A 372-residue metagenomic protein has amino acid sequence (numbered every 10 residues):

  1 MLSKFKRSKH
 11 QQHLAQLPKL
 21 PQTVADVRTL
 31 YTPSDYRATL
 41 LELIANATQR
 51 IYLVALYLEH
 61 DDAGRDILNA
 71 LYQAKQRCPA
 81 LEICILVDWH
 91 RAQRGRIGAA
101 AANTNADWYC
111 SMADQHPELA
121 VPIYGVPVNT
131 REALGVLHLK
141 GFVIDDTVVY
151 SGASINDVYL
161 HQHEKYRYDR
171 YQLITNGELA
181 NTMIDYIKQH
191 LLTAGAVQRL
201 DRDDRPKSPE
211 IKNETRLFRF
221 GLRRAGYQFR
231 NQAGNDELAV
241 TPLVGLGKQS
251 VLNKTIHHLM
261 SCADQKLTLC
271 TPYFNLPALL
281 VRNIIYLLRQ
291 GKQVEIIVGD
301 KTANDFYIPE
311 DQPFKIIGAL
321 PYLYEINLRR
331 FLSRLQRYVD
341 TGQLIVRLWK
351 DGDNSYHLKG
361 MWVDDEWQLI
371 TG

Functional and structural regions predicted by a protein language model:
M1-L41, A45, R65-Y72, Q76-D145 (+5 more regions): PLD/PLD-like phosphodiesterase catalytic module centered on the HKD motif
S3-K6, Q12-P33, A194-A196, L200-L252: Active-site cores of enzymes that catalyze phosphoryl transfer or operate on phosphate-rich substrates
L43-I51, M260-A263: DNA replication sliding-clamp ring fold and its partner-interaction surfaces
Y57: Gly/serine-rich nucleotide phosphate-binding loop at the start of the catalytic core of nucleotide/ADP-ribose-handling
Y150-S151, L160, R170, T175 (+1 more regions): Extended catalytic-interface subdomain
Q232-K266, N283-Q290: Acidic, glycine-rich loop-and-beta core segments that form the ion-binding/anion-interacting portion of active sites
